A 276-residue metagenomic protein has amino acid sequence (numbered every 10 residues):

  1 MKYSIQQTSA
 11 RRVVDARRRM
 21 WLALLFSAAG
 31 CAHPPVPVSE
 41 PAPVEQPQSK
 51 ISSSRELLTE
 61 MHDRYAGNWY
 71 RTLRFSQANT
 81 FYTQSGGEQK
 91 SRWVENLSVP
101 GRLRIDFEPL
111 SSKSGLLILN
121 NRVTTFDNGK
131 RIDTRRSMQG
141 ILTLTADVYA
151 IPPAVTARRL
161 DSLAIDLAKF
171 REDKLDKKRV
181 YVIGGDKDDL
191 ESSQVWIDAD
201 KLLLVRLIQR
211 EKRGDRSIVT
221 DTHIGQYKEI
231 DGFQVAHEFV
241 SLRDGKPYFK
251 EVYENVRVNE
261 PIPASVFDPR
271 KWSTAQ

Functional and structural regions predicted by a protein language model:
M1-A16: N-terminal secretory signal peptides that target proteins for export/translocation
R19-L22: N-terminal export leaders
S27-G30: C-terminal motif of bacterial Sec signal peptides marking the signal peptidase cleavage site
A32-Q46: Bacterial Sec signal peptide processing site at the extreme N-terminus
P34, S49-I132, A168: N-terminal mature ectodomain segment of secretory-pathway/periplasmic proteins
V36, S49-S52, W69, R122-E191 (+3 more regions): Flexible, processing/modification-adjacent segments and terminal tails in exported/periplasmic/extracellular proteins
K90-R92, L116-N120, I132-L142, I197 (+2 more regions): Short amphipathic beta-strand/extended segments with alternating polar/hydrophobic composition
S112, D176-S273: Gly/Pro-enriched, hydrophobic low-complexity segments that function as extracytoplasmic propeptides/linkers
